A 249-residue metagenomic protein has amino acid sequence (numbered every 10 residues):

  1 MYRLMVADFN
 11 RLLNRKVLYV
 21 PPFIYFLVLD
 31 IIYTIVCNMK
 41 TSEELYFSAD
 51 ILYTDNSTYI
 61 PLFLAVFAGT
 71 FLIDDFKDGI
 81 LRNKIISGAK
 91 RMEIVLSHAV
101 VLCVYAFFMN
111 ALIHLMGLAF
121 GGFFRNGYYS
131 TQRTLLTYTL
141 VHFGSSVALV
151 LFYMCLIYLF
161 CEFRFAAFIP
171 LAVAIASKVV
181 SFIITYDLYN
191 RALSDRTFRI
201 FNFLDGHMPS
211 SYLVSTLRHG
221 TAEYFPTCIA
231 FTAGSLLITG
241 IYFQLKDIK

Functional and structural regions predicted by a protein language model:
M1-P22: Aromatic- and glycine-rich beta-strand/loop motifs that create alpha-glucan
R11, L18, F26-F71, L96-A166 (+4 more regions): Secretory targeting signals
R15-L18, R91, F163, I248: Membrane-helix interface/capping residues of multi-pass secondary transporters
A68-S87, R91, I248: Transmembrane helix boundary and interhelical loop/hinge segments in multi-pass membrane proteins
T70-G79, S146-I157, Y189-F203: Juxtamembrane/interfacial segments around transmembrane helices
A192-G220: Short, membrane-exposed interhelical loops at transmembrane-helix boundaries
I229-K249: Junction motif at the cytosolic side of a transmembrane helix
